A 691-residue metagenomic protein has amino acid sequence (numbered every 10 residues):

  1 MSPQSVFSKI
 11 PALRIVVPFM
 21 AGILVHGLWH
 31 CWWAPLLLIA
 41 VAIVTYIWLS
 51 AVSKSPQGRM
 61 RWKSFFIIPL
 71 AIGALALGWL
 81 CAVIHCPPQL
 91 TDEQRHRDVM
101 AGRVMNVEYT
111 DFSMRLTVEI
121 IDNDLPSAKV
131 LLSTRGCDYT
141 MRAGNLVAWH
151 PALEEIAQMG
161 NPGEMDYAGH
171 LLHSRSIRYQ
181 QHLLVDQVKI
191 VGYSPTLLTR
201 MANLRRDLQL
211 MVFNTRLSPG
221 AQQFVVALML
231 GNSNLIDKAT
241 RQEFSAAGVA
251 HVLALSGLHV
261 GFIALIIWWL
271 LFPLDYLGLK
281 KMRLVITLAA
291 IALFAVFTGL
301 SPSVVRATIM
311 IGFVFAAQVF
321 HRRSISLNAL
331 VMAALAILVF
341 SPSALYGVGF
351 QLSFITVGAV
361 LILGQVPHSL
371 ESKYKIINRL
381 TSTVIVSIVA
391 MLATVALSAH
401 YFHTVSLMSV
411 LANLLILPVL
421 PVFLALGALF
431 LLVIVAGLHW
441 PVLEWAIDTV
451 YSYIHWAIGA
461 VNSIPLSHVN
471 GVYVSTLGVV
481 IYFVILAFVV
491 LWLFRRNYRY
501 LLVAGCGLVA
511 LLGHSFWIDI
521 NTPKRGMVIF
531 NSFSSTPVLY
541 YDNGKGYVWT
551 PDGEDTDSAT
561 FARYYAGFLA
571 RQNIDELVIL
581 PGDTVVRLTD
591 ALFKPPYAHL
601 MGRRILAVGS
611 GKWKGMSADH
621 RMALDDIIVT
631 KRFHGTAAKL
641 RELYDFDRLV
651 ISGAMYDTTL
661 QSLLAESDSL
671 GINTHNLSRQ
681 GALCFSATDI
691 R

Functional and structural regions predicted by a protein language model:
M1-T91, L183, R200, R306: N-terminal leader/targeting segments
S2-S5, Q57, F66, G73-H251 (+7 more regions): Membrane-interface helix/helix-cap signal primarily in integral membrane proteins
V6-S53, G347, F354, P441-W492: Membrane-embedded alpha-helical segments of integral membrane proteins
R14, G22, A51-V52, I236-V410 (+2 more regions): Hydrophobic alpha-helical transmembrane segments in multi-pass membrane proteins
G22, P151, L228, S256 (+7 more regions): Divalent metal-coordination and catalytic microenvironments
L38-T45, I72, I355-H368, L420-L432 (+1 more regions): Hydrophobic cores of alpha-helical transmembrane segments in multi-pass inner/ER membrane proteins, independent
C137-M141, V147-A152, Y193-S194, K375 (+1 more regions): Non-globular, low-confidence helical/coil segments that flank catalytic cores
L197-T215, F224, N232, T240 (+11 more regions): Hydrophobic alpha-helical segments of integral membrane proteins, encompassing both true transmembrane helices
